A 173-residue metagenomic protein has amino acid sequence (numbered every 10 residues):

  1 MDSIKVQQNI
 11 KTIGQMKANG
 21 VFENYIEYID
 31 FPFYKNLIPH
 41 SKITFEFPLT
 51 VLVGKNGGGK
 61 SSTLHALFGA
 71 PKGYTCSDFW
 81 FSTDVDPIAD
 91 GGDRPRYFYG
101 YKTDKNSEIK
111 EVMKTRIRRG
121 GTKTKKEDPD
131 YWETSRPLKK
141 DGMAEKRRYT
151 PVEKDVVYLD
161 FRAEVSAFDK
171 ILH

Functional and structural regions predicted by a protein language model:
M1-L172: P-loop NTPase switch/coupling surface
